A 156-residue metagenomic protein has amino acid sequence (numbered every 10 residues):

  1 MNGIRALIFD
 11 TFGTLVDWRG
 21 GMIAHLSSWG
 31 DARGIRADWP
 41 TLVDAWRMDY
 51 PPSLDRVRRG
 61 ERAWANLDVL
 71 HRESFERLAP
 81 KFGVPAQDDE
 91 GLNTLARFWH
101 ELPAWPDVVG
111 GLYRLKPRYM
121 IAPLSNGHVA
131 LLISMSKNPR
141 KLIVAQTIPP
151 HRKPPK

Functional and structural regions predicted by a protein language model:
N2, P117, K137-N138: Structured loop/turn residues at beta-strand edges in well-structured enzyme cores
N2-P106, H128: N-terminal helical cap/lid subdomain that shapes the substrate entry/recognition surface in HAD-like hydrolases
R5, M120-A122: Structural signature of beta-strand start/N-cap positions in the alpha/beta core of ABC transporter nucleotide-binding
L15, L112-L115, L124: Generic leucine side-chain signal with a strong bias for well-ordered alpha-helical environments
W29, D107-R118: Catalytic-core regions built around general acid/base machinery
L78, F82, R114-Y119: A structural motif corresponding to the C-terminal end of an alpha-helix and its immediate exit/capping segment
V109, A122-K156: Substrate-recognition "cap/lid" segment bordering the active-site pocket of phosphatases
